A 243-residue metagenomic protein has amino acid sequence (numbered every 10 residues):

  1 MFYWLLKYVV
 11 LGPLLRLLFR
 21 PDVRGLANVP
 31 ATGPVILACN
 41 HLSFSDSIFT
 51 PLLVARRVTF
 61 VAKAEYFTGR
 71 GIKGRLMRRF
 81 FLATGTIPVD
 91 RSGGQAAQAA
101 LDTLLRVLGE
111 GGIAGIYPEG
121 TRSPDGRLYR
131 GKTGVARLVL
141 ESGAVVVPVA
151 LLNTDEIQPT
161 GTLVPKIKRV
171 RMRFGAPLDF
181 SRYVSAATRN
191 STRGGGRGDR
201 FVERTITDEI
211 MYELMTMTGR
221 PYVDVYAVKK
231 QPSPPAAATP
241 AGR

Functional and structural regions predicted by a protein language model:
M1-L18, R70-G85, V164-I167: Alpha-helical membrane-targeting segments
F2, Q98-R243: Non-catalytic C-terminal accessory region of glycerolipid acyltransferases and related lyso-lipid remodeling enzymes
V9, I48, G134-R137: Active-site phosphate/pyrophosphate-handling residues
V9-H41: Helix-to-loop junction immediately C-terminal to a conserved catalytic motif
V10-G12, A83-R91, P118-R122: Short, basic, glycine/proline-bearing loop/turn elements
R16-V23, A96-Q98, T154-D155: Short gly/ser/thr-rich secondary-structure transition/capping motifs
P21-L26, D46-S47, G74, L101-T103 (+2 more regions): A generic local structural motif
A31-G94: Catalytic core of membrane glycerolipid acyltransferases/transacylases, capturing the structured, soluble-facing
